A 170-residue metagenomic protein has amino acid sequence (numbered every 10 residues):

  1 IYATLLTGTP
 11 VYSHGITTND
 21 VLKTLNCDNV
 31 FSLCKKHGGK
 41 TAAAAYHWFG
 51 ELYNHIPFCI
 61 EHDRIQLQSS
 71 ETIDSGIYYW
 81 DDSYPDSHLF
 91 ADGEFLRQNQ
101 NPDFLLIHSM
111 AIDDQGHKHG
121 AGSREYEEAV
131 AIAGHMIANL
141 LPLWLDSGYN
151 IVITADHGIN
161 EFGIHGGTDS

Functional and structural regions predicted by a protein language model:
I1-S170: Feature captures the catalytic ectodomains and active-site-proximal regions of enzymes that hydrolyze or transfer
